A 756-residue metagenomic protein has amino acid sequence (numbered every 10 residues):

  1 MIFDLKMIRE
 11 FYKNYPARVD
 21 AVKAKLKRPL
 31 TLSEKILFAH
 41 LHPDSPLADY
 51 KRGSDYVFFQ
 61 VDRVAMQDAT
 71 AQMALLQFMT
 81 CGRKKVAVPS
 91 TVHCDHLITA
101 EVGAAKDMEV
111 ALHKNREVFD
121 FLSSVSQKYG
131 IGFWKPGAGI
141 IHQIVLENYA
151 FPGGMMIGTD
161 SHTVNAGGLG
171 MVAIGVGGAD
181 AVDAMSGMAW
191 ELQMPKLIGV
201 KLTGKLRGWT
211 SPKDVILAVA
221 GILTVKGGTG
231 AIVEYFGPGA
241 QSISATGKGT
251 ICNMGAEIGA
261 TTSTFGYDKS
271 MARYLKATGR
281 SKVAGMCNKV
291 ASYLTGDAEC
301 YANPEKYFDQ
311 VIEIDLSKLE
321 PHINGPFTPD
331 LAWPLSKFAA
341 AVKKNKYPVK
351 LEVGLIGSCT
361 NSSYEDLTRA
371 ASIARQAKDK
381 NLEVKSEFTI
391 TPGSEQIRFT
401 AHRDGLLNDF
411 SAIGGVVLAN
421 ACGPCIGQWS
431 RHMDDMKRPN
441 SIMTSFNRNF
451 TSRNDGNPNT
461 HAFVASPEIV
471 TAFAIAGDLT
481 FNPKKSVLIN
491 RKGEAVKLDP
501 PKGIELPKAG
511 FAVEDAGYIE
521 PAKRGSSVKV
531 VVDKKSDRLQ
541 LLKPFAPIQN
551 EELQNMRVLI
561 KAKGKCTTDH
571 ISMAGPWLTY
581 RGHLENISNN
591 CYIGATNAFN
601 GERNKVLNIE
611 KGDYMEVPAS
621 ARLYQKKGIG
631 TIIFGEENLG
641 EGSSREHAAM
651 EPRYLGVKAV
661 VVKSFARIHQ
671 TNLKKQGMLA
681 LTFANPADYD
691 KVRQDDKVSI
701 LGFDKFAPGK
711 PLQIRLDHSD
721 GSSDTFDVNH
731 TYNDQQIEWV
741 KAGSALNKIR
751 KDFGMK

Functional and structural regions predicted by a protein language model:
F3-D4, D68, Y149-A284, N381-L382 (+5 more regions): Mobile "lid/hinge" segments at catalytic clefts and subdomain interfaces of large enzymes
I8-F11, Y15, D20-K196, R581-I633 (+1 more regions): Long, structured ligand/cofactor-binding scaffold of large enzymes
K27-E34, V86-P89, Y129-A138, K226-Y235 (+6 more regions): Flexible, glycine/charged-enriched surface loops at secondary-structure junctions
P46, K51-Q60, A65, A74 (+4 more regions): Terminal amphipathic helices with adjacent charged low-complexity linkers/tails
L76-R83, K306-A401, G405, K523-A659: Non-catalytic terminal/interface segments that mediate subunit docking, oligomerization, and allosteric communication
D379-W429, D435, G628, S643 (+4 more regions): Extended C-terminal subregions enriched in glycine
L488-K508, H669-W739, L746-I749, G754: Acidic, glycine-rich flexible loop/linker segments
